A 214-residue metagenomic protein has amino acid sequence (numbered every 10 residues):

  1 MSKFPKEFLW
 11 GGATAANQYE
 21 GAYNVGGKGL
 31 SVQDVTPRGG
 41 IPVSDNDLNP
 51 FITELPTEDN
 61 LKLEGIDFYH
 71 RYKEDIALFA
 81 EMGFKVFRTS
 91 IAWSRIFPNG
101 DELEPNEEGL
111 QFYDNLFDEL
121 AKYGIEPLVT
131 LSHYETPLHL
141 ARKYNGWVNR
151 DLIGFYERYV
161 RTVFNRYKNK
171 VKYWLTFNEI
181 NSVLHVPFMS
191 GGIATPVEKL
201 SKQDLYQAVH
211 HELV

Functional and structural regions predicted by a protein language model:
M1-P56, N99-D101, L110-V214: Active-site region of glycoside hydrolase catalytic domains
L61-Y69, Y206-V209: Short acidic-aromatic active-site loops that bind/stabilize oxyanions
G65-F79, D151-V163: Short, acidic/polar
I66, E104-E107: Residue-level marker of alpha-helix boundaries and capping positions
R71-A92, E126: Catalytic domains of carbohydrate-active enzymes, especially glycoside hydrolases
K85, S94-I96, Y134-T136: A short acidic, glycine/proline-enriched capping/turn motif at secondary-structure boundaries, especially helix N-cap
I91-P105: Glycine-rich, proline-tolerant flexible connector loops at the mouths of alpha/beta enzymes
